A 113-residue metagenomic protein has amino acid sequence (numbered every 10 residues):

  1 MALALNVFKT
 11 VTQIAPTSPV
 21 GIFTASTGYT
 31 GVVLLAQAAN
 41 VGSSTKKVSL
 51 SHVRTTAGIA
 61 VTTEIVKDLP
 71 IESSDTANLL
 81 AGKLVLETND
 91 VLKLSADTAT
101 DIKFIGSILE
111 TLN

Functional and structural regions predicted by a protein language model:
M1-G31, L35, T56, S95-N113: C-terminal interaction-tip segments
L5-V7, H52, I71, A81 (+1 more regions): Generic detector of low-complexity/intrinsically disordered segments and short hydrophobic N-terminal stretches
A38-S43, D97: Short solvent-exposed strand-capping/beta-turn motif centered on an Asx-Ser/Thr pair
V41-S44, T55-A57: Acidic glycine-/aspartate-rich tracts in secreted/extracellular proteins
V48-L50: Short beta-strand elements bearing conserved aromatic residues within extracellular beta-rich modules
T56-V91: Intrinsically disordered, low-complexity Pro/Gly/Ser/Thr-rich segments with frequent PxxP/GP/PP motifs and embedded
